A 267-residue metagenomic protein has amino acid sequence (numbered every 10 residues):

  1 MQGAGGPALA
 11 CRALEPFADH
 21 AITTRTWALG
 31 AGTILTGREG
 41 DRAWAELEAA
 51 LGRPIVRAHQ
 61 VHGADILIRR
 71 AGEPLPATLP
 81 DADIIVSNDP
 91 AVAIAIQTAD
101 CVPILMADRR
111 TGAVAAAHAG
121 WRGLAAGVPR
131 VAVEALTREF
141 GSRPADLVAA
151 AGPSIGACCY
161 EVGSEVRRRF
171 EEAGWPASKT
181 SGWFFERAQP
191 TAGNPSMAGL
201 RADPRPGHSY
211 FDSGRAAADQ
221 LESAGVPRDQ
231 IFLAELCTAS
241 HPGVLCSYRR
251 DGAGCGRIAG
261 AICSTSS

Functional and structural regions predicted by a protein language model:
M1-S267: Active-site microenvironment for binding and transforming phosphate-containing groups
